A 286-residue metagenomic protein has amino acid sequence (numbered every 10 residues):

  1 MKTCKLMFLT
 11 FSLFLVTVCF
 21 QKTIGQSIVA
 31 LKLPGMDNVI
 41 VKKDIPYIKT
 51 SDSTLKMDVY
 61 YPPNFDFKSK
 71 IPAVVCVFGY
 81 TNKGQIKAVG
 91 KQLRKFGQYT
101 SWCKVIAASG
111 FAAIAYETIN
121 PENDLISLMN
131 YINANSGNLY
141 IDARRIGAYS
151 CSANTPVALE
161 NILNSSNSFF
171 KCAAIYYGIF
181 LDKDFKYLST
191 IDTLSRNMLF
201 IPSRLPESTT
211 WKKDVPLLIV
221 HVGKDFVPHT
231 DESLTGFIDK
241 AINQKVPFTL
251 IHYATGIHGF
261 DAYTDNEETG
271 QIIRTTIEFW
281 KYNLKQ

Functional and structural regions predicted by a protein language model:
Q26-S69: N-terminal cap/lid segment of alpha/beta-hydrolase-fold proteins
K68-T81: Short beta-strand element of the alpha/beta-hydrolase
S69, N130-S152, N164: Gly/Ser-rich "nucleophile elbow"/oxyanion-hole loop immediately N-terminal to the catalytic nucleophile in hydrolases
A88-A113: Short amphipathic alpha-helix adjacent to the substrate-entry channel of hydrolases
Q98, I119-G137: Alpha/beta-hydrolase active-site loop
T155-S166: Short glycine-enriched nucleophile-adjacent loop and the immediately C-terminal alpha-helix near the catalytic center
C172, G178-Q244: The feature captures the conserved acid-bearing segment of alpha/beta-hydrolase catalytic domains
T235, I242-Q286: C-terminal catalytic histidine-bearing segment of alpha/beta-hydrolase fold enzymes
